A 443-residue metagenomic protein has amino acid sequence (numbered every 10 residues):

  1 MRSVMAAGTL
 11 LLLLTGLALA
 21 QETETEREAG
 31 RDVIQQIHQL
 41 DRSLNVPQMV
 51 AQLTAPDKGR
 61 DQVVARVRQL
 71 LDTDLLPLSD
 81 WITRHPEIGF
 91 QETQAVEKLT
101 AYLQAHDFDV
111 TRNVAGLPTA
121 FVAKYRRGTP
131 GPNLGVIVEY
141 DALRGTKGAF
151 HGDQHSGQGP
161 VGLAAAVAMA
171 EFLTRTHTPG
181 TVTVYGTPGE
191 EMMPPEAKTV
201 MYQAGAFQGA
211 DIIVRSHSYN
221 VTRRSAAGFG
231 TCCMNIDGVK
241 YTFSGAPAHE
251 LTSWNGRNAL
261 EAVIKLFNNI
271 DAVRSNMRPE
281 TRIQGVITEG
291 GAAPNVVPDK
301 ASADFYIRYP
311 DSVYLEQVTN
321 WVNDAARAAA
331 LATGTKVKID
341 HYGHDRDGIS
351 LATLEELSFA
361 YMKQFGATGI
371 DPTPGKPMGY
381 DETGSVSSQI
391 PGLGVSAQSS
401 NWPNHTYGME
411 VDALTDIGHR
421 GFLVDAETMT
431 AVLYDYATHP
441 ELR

Functional and structural regions predicted by a protein language model:
M1-V4: Positively charged n-region of N-terminal signal peptides that target proteins for export
A7-G16: Bacterial N-terminal signal peptides
A18-E22: Boundary at the C-terminal end of the N-terminal hydrophobic targeting segment
T23-T181: Acidic/His- and Gly-rich active-site-bordering loop/insert found across diverse amide/peptide-bond hydrolases
V67, L71, L75, S79 (+10 more regions): Sec/Tat-exported extracytoplasmic proteins
I82, A123, V136, H155 (+7 more regions): Divalent metal-coordination and catalytic microenvironments
A142-G157, F172, T176-P298, H405: Histidine/acidic-residue-rich, glycine-tolerant segments that coordinate divalent metal ions
E261-I264, N268-R443: Metal-dependent amide/peptide-bond hydrolase catalytic core, centered on the "pita-bread" metallohydrolase fold
